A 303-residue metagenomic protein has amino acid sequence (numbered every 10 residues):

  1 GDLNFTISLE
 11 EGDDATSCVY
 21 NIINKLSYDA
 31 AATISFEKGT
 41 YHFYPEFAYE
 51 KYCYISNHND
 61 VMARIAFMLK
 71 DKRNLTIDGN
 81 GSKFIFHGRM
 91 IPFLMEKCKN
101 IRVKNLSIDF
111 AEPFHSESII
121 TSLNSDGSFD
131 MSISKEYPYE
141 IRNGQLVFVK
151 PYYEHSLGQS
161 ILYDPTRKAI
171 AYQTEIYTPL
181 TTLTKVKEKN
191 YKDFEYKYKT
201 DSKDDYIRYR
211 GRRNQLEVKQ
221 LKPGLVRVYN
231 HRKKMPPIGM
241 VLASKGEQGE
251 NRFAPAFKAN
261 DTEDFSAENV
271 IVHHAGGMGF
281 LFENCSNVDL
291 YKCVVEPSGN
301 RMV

Functional and structural regions predicted by a protein language model:
G1-N4, V295: Gly-rich Lys/Arg/Thr-decorated short loops/hinges at beta-loop-alpha junctions or inter-strand turns that position
L3, I7, E11, G39-Y49: Aromatic-lined carbohydrate-binding surfaces of glycoside hydrolases
N4-S35: Acidic Gly/Asp/Thr-rich repetitive segments characteristic of extracellular carbohydrate-active and adhesion proteins
Y20-S27, H42-T76, I85-K104, D109-G127 (+2 more regions): Extracellular beta-strand-rich solenoid/capping regions of secreted or surface-exposed proteins that bind or remodel
F36, L75-G79, N100-N105, P237 (+3 more regions): All-beta strand scaffolds that present successive hydrophobic residues in beta-strands
T40, G81-K83, S107, I271 (+1 more regions): A structural signal for beta-strand register positions
H42-F67, A111-A254, K292-V303: Acidic/polar low-complexity surface segments
A259-V303: Secondary-structure-rich domain cores
